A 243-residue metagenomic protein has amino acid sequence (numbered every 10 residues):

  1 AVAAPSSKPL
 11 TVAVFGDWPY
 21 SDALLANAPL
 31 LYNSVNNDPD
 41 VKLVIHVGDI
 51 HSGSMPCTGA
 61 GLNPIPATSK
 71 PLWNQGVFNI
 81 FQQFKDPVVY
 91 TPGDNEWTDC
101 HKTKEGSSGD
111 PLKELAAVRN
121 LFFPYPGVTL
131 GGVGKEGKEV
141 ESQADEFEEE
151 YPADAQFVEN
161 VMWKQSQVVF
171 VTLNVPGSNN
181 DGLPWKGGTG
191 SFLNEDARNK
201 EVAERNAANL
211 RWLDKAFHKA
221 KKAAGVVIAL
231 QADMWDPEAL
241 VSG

Functional and structural regions predicted by a protein language model:
V2-K70: N-terminal active-site segment of His-dependent metallophosphoesterases
P9-P19, Q167-S178, A229: Active-site-proximal beta-strand elements of phosphoester/diester hydrolases
T11-A13, L43, P87-V88, V161 (+1 more regions): Hydrophobic/aromatic side chains embedded in well-ordered alpha-helices
W18-S21, I50-S54, D94-D99, P176-N180 (+1 more regions): Solvent-exposed loop/turn segments at secondary-structure junctions within structured extracellular/periplasmic domains
P19-D22, V35-P39, H51-S54, F81-K85 (+5 more regions): Sec/Tat-exported extracytoplasmic proteins
N33-L43, Q82, K164, V171 (+1 more regions): His/acidic metal-ligating clusters that form di-metal
G53, C57-G59, K102-T103, L240-V241: Short amphipathic alpha-helical segments
G61-A208, W212: Extended active-site neighborhood of metal-dependent phosphoesterases/phosphodiesterases
